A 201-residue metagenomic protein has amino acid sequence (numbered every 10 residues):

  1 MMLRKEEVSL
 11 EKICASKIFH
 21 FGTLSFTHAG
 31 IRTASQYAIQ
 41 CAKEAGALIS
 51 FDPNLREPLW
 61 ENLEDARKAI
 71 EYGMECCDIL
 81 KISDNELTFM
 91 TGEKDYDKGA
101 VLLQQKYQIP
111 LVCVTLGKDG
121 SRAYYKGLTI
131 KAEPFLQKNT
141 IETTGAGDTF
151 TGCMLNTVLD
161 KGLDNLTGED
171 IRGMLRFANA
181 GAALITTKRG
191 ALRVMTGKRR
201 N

Functional and structural regions predicted by a protein language model:
M1-E6, L59-D65, D164: Short gly/ser/thr-rich secondary-structure transition/capping motifs
M1-R32: Conserved phosphate-binding/catalytic loop of the ribokinase/pfkB sugar-kinase fold
V8-E11, A69-Y72, Q104, C113 (+1 more regions): Structural motif
E11-C14, E75, Y107, E169: Structured loop/turn residues at beta-strand edges in well-structured enzyme cores
T23, E57, D84, G162 (+1 more regions): Short amphipathic alpha-helical interaction patches enriched in hydrophobic/aromatic residues with interspersed Lys/Arg
L24-L102, I109-P110, D119-G120: Conserved beta-alpha-beta core of the PfkB/ribokinase-like small-molecule kinase fold
Q40-C41, E93-N201: Conserved phosphate-binding/catalytic region of the ribokinase-like
